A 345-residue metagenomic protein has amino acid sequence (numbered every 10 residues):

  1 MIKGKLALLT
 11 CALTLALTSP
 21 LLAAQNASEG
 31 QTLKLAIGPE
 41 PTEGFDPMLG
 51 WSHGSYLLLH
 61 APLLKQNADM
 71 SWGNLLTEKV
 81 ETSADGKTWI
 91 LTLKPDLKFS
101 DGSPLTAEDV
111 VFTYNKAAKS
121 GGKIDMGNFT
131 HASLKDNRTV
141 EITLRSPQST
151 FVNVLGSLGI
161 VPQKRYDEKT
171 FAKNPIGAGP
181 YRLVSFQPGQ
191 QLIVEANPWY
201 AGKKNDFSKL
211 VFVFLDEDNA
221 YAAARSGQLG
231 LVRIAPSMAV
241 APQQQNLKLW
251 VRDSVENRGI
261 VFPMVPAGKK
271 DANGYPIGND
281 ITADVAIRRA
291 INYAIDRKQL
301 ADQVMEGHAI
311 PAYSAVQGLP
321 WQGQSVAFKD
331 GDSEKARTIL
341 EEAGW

Functional and structural regions predicted by a protein language model:
M1-L9: Bacterial N-terminal signal peptides that target proteins for export
T10-T18: Bacterial N-terminal signal peptides
S19-A23: Sec/Tat signal peptide C-region and signal peptidase I cleavage site
A24-Q25, A68, K94-I124, A132 (+2 more regions): Extracytoplasmic/periplasmic ligand-capture domains
G30-P39, E78, T88-L91, V110 (+4 more regions): Short, well-ordered beta-strand elements
K34-A84, N115, I176: N-terminal lobe/hinge region of extracytoplasmic solute-binding protein
G38-G54, L75-E78, S103, P147 (+3 more regions): A structural "hinge/loop" feature
T88, T92, I124-R165: Surface-exposed binding/hinge segments that line and control ligand-binding clefts or catalytic entry sites
